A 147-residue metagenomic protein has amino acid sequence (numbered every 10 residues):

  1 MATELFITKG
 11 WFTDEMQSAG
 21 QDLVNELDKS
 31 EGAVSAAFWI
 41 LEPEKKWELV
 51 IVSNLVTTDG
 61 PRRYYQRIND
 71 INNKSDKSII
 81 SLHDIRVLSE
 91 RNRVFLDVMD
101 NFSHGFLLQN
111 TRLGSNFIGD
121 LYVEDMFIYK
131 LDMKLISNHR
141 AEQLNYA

Functional and structural regions predicted by a protein language model:
M1-A19: N-terminal presequence-like segments and adjacent domain-start helices
A19, L23-E26, R67, V98-N101: Charge-rich, solvent-exposed alpha-helical interaction surfaces
N25-S35, S75-I79: Short secondary-structure junctions
K29-E48: Short edge beta-strands and adjacent turn/loop segments
I40-E44, N54-L55, S89, D132-M133: Short, flexible beta-strand-to-coil junctions
V50-R62: A short interface-forming secondary-structure element
D59-I80: Short, non-transmembrane amphipathic alpha-helical segments
I79-A147: Catalytic "initiation/cleavage/transfer" segments centered on a nucleophilic residue and adjacent nucleic-acid-engaging
